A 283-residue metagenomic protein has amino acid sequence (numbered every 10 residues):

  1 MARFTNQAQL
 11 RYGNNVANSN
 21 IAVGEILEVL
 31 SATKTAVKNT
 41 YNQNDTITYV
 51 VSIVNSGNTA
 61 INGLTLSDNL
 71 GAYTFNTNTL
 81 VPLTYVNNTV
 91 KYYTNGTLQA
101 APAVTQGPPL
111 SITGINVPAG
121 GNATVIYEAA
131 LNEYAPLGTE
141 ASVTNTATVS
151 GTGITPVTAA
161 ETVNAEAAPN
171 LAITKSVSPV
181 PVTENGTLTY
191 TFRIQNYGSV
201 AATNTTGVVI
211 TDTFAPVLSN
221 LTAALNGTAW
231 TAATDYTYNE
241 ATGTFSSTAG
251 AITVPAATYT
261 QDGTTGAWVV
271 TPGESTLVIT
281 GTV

Functional and structural regions predicted by a protein language model:
M1-V283: Exported/extracytosolic protein signature
